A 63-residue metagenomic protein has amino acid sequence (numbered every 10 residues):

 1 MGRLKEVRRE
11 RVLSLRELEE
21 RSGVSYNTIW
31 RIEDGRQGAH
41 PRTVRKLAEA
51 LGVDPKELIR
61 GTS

Functional and structural regions predicted by a protein language model:
M1-E10: A short, Lys/Arg-rich alpha-helix, primarily the initiator
L4, L15, Y26, P41-V44: Helix-turn-helix DNA-binding elements, focusing on the entry/boundary residues of the two helices that contact DNA
V7, R21, I32, G61: Residues in the recognition helix of alpha-helical DNA-binding motifs
R8, E19, A48: The alpha-helix within a helix-turn-helix
V12-R31: Short alpha-helical DNA-recognition segment
R36-A48: Short, basic-rich loop-to-helix N-cap that marks the start of a DNA-contacting helix
G52-S63: Short C-terminal boundary/hinge segments that cap the last helix of small helical domains
